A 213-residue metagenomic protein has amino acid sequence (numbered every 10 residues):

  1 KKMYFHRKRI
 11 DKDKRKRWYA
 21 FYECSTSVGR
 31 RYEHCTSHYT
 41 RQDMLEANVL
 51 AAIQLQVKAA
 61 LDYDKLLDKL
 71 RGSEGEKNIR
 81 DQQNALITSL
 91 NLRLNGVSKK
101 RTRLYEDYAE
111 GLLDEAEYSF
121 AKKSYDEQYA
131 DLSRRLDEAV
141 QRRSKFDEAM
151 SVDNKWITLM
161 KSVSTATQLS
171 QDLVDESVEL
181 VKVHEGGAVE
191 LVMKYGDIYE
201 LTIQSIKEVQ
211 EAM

Functional and structural regions predicted by a protein language model:
K1-G75, L169, D197-M213: Compact Cys/His-rich, Zn2+-coordinating modules
K2, K58-L66, K100, E110 (+5 more regions): Intrinsically disordered or highly flexible coil/loop and linker segments, enriched in small and charged/polar residues
R7, S25-T26, I53, Y108-L112 (+3 more regions): Active-site proximal loops enriched in glycine and acidic residues that flank catalytic Cys/His/Asp and coordinate
R9-D13, R31-R41, N78-S89, Y108-A116 (+3 more regions): Short, contiguous acidic/charged loop-to-helix segments that flank catalytic cores in large enzymes
Y22, D43, A47, A51 (+7 more regions): Feature representing long, continuous alpha-helical segments
K65-R103, Q141, I157: Charged, heptad-repeat coiled-coil alpha-helices that serve as long linker/dimerization "arms" in large NTP-dependent
K77, D81, E115, S119-V209: Long, low-complexity alpha-helical segments
